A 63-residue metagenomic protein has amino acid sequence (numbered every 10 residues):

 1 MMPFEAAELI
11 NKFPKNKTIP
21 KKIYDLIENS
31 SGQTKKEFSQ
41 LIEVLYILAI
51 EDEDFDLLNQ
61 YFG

Functional and structural regions predicted by a protein language model:
M1-G32, I50-E53, L57-G63: N-terminal acidic leader/helix
K36-E43: Short, charged, amphipathic alpha-helical segments
V44-L48: A short structural micro-motif
